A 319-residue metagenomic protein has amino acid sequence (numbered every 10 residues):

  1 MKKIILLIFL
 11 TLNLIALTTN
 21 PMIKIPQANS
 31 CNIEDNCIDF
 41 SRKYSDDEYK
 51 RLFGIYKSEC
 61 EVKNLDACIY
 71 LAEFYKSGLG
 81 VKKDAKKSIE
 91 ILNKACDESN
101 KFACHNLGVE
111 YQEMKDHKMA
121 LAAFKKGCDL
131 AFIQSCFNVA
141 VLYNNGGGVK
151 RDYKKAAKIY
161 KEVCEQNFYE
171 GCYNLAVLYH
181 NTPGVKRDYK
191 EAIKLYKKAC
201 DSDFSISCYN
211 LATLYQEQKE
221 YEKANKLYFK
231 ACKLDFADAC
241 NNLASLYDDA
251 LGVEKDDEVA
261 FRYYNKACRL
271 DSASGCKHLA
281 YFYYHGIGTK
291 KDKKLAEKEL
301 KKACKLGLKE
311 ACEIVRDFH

Functional and structural regions predicted by a protein language model:
M1-P21: Classical Sec-dependent N-terminal signal peptides that target proteins to the secretory pathway
L17-I55, E59-V62: N-terminal leader/linker segments that initiate helical-solenoid repeat arrays
I33, S41-Y44, E61-N64, S77-L79 (+15 more regions): Short helix-capping/linker turns of helical repeat alpha-solenoids
C37-Y44, I55, Y70-S77, C104-E113 (+6 more regions): Hydrophobic face of amphipathic alpha-helices that form TPR/SEL1-like repeat modules and related alpha-solenoid
S58-E59, K94-A95, K126-G127, E162-V163 (+4 more regions): Canonical positions in the second alpha-helix
